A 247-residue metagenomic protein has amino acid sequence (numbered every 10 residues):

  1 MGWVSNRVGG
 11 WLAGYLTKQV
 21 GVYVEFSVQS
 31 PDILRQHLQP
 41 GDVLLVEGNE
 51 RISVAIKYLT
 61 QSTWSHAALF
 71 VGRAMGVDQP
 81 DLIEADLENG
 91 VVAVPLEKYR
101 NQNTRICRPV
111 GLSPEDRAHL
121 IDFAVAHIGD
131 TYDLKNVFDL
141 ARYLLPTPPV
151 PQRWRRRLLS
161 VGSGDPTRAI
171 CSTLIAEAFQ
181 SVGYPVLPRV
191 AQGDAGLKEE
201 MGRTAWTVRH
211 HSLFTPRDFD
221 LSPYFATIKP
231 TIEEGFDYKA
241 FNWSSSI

Functional and structural regions predicted by a protein language model:
M1-I247: Cysteine-nucleophile amide-bond enzymes
